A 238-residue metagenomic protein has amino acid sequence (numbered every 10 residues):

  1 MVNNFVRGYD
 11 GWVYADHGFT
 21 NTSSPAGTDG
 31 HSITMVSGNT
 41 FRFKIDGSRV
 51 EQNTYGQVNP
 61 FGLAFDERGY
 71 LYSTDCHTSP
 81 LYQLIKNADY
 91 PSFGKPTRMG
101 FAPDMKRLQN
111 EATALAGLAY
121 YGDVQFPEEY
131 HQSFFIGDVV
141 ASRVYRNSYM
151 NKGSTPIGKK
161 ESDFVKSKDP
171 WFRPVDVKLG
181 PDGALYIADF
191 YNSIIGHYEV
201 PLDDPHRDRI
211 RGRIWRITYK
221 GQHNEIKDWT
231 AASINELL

Functional and structural regions predicted by a protein language model:
M1-D228, A232-L237: Beta-propeller blade termini and top-face loops
